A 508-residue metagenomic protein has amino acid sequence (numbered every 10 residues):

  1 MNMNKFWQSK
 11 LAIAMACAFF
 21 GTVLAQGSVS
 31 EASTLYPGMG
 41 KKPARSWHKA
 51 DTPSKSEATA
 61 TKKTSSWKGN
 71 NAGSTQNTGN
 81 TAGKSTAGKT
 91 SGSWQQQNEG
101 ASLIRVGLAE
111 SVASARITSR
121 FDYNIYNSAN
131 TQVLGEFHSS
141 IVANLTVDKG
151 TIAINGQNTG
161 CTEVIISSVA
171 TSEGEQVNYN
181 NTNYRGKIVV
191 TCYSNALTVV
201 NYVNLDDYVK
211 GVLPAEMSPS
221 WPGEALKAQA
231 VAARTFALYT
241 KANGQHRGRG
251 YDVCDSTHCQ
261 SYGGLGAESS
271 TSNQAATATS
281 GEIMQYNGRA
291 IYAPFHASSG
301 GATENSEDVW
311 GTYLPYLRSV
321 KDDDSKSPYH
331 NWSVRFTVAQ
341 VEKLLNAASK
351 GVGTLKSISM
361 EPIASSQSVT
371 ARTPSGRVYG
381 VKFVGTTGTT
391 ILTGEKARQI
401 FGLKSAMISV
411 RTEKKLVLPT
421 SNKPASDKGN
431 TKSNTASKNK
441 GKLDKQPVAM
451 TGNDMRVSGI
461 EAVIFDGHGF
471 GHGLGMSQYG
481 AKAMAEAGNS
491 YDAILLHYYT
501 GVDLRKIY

Functional and structural regions predicted by a protein language model:
M1-Y508: Conserved, single-site charged/polar hotspot
